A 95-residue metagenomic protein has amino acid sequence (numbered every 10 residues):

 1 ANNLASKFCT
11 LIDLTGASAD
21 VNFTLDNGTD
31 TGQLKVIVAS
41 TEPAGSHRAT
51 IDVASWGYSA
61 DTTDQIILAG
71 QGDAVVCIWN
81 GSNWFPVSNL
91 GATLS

Functional and structural regions predicted by a protein language model:
A1-S55, N80-S95: Exposed extracellular interaction/assembly regions and N-terminal maturation sites
A54-A69: Terminal beta-strand-rich extracellular "head" domains that mediate receptor/glycan or other ligand binding
Q71-N80: Extracellular disulfide-bonded cysteine-rich modules/repeats
